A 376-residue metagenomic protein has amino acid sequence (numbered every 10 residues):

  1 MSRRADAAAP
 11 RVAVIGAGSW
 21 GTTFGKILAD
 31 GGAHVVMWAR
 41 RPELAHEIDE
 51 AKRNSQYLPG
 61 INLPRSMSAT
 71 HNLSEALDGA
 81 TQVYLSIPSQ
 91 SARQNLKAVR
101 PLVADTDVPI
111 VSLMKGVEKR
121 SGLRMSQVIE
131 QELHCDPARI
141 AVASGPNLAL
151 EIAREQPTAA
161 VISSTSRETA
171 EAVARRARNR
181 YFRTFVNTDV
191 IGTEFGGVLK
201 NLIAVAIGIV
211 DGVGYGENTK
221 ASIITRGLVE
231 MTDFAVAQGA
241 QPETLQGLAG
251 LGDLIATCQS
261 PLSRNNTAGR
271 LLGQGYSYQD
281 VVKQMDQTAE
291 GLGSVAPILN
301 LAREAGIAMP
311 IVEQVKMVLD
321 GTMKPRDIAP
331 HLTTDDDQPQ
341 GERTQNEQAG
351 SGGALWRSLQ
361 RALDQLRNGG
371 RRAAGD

Functional and structural regions predicted by a protein language model:
S2-P59, S68-H71, A98, L359-R367: NAD(P)+-binding Rossmann beta1-loop-alpha1 motif at the extreme N-terminus of oxidoreductases
I15, T23, E43, Q90 (+16 more regions): Conserved active-site and cofactor/substrate-binding residues in soluble primary-metabolism enzymes
L63, A69-D78, Q82-P157, V173-R175: Rossmann-like NAD(P)(H) cofactor-binding subdomain of soluble oxidoreductases
S91, L102, V128, E132-I140 (+1 more regions): Internal alpha-helical scaffold of NAD(P)-dependent oxidoreductase catalytic cores
I207-D211, V236-Q246, G250, L254-D376: NAD(P)-dependent Rossmann-like dehydrogenase/reductase catalytic/cofactor-binding core
